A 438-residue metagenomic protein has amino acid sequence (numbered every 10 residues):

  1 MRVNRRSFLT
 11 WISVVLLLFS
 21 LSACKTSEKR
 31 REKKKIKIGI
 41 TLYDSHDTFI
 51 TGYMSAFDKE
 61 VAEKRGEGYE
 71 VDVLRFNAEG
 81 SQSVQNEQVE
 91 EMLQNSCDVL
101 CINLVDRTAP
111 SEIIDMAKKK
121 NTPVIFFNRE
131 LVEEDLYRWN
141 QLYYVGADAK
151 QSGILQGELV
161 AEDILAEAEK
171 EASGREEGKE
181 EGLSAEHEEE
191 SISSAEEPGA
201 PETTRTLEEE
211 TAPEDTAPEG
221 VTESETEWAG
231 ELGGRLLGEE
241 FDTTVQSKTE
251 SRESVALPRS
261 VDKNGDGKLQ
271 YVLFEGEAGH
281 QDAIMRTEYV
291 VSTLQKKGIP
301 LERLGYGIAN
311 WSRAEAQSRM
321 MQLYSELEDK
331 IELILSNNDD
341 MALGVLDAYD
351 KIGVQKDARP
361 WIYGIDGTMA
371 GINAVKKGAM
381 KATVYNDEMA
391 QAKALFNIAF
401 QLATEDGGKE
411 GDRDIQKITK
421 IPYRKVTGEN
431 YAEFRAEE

Functional and structural regions predicted by a protein language model:
R5-L9: N-terminal export leaders
S20-A23: C-terminal motif of bacterial Sec signal peptides marking the signal peptidase cleavage site
K34, S45, E171-E186, E196 (+7 more regions): Hinge/cleft segment of the Venus flytrap/periplasmic-binding protein
K37-K64, L74-N86, N95-C97, N103-R107 (+3 more regions): Extracytoplasmic "Venus flytrap"
F49-R65, S152-Q156, W228, Q281-P300 (+3 more regions): Short, solvent-exposed amphipathic alpha-helices that sit in or adjacent to ligand/effector-binding or catalytic
E79-E133, Y143-A147, D339-L343: Beta-alpha junction/loop-to-helix N-cap segments that form part of ligand/metal-binding clefts
I102-K119, M285, Y289-V290, L304-I372: Hydrophobic alpha-helical
I113-Q151, E158-G174, G265-G267, T368-K376 (+1 more regions): Flexible loop/hinge segments that line or gate small-molecule binding clefts
